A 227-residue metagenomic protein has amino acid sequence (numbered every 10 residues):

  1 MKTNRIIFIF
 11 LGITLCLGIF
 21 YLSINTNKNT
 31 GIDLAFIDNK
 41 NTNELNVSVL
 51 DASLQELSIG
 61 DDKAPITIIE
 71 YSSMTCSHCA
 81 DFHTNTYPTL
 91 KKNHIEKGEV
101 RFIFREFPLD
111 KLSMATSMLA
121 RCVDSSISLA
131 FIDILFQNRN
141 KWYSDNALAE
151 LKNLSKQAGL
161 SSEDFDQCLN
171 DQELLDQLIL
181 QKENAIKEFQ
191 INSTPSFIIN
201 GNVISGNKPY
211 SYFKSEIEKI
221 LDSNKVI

Functional and structural regions predicted by a protein language model:
K2-D38, S73, L154-I227: C-terminal cap of thioredoxin/glutaredoxin-like
L34-S48: Short extracytoplasmic/periplasmic juxtamembrane "stem" segments immediately C-terminal to an N-terminal membrane anchor
V49-I66: A short beta-strand-turn-helix
S58-G60, K92, E188-F189: Short secondary-structure boundary/capping segments
A64-T67, G98, A115, S193: Envelope-exposed proteins and targeting segments
T67-E70, R101-F104, S196-I198: Soluble periplasmic/extracytoplasmic beta-strand elements of cell-envelope proteins
I68, C76, F165: Residue-level signature of catalytic and energy-coupling elements of molecular machines, predominantly ATP/GTP-dependent
S72-M74, A80-Q157, S161: Structural alpha/beta surface segment adjacent to cysteine/selenocysteine redox centers across thiol/disulfide enzymes
